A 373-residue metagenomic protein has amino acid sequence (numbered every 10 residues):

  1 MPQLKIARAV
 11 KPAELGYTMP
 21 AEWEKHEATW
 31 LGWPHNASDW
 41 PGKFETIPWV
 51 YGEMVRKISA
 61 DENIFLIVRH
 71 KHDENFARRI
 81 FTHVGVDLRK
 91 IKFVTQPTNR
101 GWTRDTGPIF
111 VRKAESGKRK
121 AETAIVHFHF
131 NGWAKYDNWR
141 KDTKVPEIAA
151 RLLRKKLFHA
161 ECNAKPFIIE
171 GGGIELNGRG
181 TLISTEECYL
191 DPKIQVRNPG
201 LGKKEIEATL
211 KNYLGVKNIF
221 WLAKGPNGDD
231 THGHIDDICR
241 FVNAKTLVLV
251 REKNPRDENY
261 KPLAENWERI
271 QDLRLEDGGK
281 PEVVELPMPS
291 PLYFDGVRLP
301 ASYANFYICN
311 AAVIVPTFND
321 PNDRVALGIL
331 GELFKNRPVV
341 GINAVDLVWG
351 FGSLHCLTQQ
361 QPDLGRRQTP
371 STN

Functional and structural regions predicted by a protein language model:
P2-Q368, N373: The feature marks the mature, well-folded catalytic cores of soluble enzymes
